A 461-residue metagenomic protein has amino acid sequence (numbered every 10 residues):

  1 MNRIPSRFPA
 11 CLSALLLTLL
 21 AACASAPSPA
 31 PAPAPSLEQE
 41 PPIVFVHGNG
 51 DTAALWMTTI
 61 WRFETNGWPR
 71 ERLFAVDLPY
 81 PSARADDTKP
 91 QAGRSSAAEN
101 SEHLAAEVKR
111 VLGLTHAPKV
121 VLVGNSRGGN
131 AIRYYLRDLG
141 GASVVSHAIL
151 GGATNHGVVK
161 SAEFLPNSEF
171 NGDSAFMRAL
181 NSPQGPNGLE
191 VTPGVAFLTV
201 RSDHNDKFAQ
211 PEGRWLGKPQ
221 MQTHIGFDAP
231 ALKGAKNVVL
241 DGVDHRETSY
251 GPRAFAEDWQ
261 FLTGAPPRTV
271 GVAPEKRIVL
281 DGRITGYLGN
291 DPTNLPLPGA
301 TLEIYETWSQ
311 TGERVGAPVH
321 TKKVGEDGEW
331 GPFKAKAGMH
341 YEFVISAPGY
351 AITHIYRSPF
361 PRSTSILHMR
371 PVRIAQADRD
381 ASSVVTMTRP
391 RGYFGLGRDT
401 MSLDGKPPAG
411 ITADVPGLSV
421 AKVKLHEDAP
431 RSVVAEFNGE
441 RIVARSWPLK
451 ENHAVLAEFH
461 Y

Functional and structural regions predicted by a protein language model:
N2-L12: Bacterial N-terminal signal peptides that target proteins for export
A10, L17, P29-A32: Low-complexity, intrinsically disordered segments with a bias for serine/threonine
S13-L16, W61, N66, D173 (+1 more regions): Preference for short coil/turn "hinge" residues that link or interrupt alpha-helices
L19-A22: C-terminal motif of bacterial Sec signal peptides marking the signal peptidase cleavage site
A24-P27, P31-V123, R127-E163, P266-I278 (+1 more regions): N-terminal non-catalytic accessory region
T52-A54, T88-A97, S101-K109, G113-P118 (+2 more regions): Helical cap/lid subdomain of alpha/beta-hydrolase-fold lipid enzymes that gates access to the catalytic pocket
